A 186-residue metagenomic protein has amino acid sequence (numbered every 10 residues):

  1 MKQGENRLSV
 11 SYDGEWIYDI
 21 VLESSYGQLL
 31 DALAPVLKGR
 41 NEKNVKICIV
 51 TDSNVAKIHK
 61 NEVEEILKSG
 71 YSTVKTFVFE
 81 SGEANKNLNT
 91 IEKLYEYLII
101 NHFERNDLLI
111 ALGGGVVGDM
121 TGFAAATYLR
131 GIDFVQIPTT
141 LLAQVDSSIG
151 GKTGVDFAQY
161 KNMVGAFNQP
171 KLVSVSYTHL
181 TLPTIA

Functional and structural regions predicted by a protein language model:
K2-L108: ATP/NTP phosphate-donor binding region
D52-N54, T140, P183: Anionic group-transfer/hydrolysis microenvironments
K86-V173: Glycine/threonine-rich beta-strand-loop-alpha-helix active-site module that forms ligand/phosphate-binding
S176: Divalent-cation-assisted or electrostatically stabilized phosphate/pyrophosphate-binding catalytic cores
H179-A186: Single conserved hydrophobic/aromatic residue that forms the stacking wall/gate of nucleotide- or nucleobase-binding
